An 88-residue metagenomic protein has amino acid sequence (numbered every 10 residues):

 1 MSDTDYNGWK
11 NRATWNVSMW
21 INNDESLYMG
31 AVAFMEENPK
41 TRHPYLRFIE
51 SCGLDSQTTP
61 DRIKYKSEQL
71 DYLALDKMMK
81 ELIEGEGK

Functional and structural regions predicted by a protein language model:
M1-K88: Acidic interaction surfaces
